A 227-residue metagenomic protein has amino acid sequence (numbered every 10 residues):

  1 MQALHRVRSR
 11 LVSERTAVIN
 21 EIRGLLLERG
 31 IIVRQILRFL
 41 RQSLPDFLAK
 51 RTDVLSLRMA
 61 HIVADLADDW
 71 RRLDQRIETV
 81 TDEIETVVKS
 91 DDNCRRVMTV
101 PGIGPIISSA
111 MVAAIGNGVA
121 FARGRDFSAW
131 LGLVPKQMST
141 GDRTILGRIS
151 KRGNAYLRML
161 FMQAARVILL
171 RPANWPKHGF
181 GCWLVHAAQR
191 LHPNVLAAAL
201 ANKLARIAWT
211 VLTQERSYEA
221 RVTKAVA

Functional and structural regions predicted by a protein language model:
M1-R96, A225: Glycine-rich, often acidic, oxyanion-interacting loops/wings at catalytic, nucleic-acid, or phospho-protein interfaces
L11, L73, G104, F127-S128 (+2 more regions): Short, conserved catalytic/metal-binding motifs centered on acidic residues
V18-I19, I77-V80, G116-A120, R166-W175 (+1 more regions): Short helix-capping/linker segments at secondary-structure and domain boundaries
E21-L27, Q35-L40, I84, T140-R143 (+3 more regions): Short coil/turn segments at secondary-structure boundaries
L25, A110, L160, A164 (+2 more regions): Amphipathic alpha-helical segments in well-ordered regions
R76, V80-E83, V87, A114 (+5 more regions): Generic, well-ordered alpha-helical scaffold segments in large soluble proteins
R96-T99, P105-P193, A227: Phosphate-backbone recognition surface of nucleic-acid-processing proteins
D142, C182-A227: Low-complexity, acidic/Ser/Thr- and charged residue-rich accessory regions of DNA metabolism proteins
